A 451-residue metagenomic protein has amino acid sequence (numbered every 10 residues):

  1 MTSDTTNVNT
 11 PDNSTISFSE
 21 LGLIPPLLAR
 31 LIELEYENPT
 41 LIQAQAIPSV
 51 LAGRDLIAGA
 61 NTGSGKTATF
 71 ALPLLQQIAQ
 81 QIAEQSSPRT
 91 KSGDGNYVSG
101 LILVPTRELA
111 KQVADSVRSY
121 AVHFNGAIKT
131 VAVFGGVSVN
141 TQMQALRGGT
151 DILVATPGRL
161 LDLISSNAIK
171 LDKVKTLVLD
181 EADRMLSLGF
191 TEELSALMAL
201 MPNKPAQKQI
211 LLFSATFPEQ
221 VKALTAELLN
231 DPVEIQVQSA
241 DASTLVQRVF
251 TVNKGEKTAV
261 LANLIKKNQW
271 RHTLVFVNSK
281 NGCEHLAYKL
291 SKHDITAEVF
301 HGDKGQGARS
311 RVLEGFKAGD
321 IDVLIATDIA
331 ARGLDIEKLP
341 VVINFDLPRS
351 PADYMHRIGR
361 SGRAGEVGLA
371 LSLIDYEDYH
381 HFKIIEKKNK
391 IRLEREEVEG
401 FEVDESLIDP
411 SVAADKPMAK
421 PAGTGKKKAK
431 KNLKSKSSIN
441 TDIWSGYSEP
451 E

Functional and structural regions predicted by a protein language model:
T2-D409: Conserved helicase RecA-like core
R392-E451: Non-catalytic, charged low-complexity extensions flanking SF2 helicase motor domains
